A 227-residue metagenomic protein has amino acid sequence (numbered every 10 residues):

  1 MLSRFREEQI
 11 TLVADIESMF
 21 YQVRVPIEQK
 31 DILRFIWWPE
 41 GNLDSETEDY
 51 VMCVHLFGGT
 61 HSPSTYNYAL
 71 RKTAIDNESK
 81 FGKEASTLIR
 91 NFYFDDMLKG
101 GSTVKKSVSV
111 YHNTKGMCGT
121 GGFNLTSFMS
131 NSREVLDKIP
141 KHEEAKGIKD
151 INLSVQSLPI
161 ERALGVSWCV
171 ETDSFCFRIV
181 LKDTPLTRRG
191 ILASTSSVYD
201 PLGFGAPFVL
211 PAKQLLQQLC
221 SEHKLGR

Functional and structural regions predicted by a protein language model:
M1-R227: Conserved acidic
